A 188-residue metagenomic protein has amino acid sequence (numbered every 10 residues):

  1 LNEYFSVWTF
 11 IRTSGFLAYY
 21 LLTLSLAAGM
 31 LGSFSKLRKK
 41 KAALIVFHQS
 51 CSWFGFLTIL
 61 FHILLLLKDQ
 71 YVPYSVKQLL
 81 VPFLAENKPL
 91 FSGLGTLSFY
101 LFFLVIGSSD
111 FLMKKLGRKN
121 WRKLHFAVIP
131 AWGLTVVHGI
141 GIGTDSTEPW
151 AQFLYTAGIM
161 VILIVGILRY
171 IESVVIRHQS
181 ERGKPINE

Functional and structural regions predicted by a protein language model:
L1-E188: Membrane-embedded alpha-helical bundles that constitute the cytochrome b-like, heme-associated redox core of multi-pass
